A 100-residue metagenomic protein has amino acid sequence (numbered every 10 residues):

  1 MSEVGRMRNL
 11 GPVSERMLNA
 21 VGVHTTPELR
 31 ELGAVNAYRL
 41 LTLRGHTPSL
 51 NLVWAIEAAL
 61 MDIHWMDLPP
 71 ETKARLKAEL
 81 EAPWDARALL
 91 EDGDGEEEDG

Functional and structural regions predicted by a protein language model:
M1-R8: Sterile Alpha Motif
G5, R16-A20, E31, V35-G100: Structure-specific DNA junction-binding interface
T26: An amphipathic, hydrophobic-aromatic interaction surface with interspersed Lys/Arg that forms lipid/phosphate-bearing
